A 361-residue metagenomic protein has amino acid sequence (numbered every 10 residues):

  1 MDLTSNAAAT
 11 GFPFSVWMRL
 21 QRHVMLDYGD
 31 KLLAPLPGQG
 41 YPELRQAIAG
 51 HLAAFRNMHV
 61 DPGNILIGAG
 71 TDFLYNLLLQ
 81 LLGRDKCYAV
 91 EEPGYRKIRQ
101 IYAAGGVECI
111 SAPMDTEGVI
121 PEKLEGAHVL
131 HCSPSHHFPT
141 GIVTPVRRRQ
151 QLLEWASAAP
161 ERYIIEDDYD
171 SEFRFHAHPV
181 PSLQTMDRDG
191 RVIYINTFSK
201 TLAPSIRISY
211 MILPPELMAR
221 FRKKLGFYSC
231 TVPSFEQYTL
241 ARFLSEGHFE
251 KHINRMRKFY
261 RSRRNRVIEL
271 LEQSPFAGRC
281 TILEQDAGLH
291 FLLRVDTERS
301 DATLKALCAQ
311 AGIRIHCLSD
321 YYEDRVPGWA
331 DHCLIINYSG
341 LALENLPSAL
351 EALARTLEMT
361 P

Functional and structural regions predicted by a protein language model:
M1-Q39, Q310-I313, D331: N-terminal "arm"/small-domain region of PLP-dependent enzymes with the aminotransferase-like
W17, T185-R220, F235: Active-site PLP attachment segment
Q21-P160, S171-E172, H178-M186, Y260 (+1 more regions): Conserved core of the PLP fold type I
H131, L292-E298, I315-T356: Conserved PLP-binding active-site segment of the aspartate aminotransferase-like
K223-L225, E246-I268: Structural signature of PLP-dependent enzymes
R257-I268, C280-R294, L307: Conserved glycine-rich beta-strand-loop-beta hairpin in the small C-terminal domain of fold type I
L271-I282, V295-T297, Y321-E323: Cytosolic nucleotide-binding catalytic cores of signal-transduction proteins
